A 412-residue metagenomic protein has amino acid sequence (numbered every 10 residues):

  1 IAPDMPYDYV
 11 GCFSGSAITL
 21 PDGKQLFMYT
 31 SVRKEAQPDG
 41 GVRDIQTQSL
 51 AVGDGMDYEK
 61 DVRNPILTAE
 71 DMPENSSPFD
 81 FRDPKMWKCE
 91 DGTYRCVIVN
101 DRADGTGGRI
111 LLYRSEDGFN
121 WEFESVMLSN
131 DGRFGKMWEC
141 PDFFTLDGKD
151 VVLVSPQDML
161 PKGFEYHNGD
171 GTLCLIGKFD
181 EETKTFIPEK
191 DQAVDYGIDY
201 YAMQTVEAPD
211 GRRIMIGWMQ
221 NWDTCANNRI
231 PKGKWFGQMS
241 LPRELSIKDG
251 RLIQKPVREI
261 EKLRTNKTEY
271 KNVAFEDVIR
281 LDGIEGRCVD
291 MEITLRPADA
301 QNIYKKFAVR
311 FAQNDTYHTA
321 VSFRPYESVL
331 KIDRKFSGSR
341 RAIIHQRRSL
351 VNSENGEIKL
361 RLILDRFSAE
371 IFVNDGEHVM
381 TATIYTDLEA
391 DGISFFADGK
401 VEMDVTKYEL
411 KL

Functional and structural regions predicted by a protein language model:
I1-D83, W87-F134, T145-Y196, M219-Y270 (+3 more regions): Beta-rich carbohydrate-recognition and catalytic domains
R82-D83, E90, D142, R324 (+1 more regions): Poly-acidic low-complexity segments
T172-D199, Q204-L412: Beta-rich accessory regions
